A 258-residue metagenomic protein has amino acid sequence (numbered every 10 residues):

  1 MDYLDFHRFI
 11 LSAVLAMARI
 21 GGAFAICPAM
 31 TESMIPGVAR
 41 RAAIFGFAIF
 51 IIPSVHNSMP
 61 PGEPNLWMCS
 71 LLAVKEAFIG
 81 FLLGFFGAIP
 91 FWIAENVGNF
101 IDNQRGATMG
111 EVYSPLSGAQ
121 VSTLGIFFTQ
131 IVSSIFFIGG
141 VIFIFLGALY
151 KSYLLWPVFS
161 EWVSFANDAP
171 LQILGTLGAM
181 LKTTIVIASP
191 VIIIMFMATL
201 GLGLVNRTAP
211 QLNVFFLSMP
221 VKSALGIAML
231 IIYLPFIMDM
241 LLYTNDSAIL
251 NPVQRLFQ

Functional and structural regions predicted by a protein language model:
M1-Q258: Hydrophobic alpha-helical segments and their helix-loop boundaries in membrane and membrane-proximal proteins
